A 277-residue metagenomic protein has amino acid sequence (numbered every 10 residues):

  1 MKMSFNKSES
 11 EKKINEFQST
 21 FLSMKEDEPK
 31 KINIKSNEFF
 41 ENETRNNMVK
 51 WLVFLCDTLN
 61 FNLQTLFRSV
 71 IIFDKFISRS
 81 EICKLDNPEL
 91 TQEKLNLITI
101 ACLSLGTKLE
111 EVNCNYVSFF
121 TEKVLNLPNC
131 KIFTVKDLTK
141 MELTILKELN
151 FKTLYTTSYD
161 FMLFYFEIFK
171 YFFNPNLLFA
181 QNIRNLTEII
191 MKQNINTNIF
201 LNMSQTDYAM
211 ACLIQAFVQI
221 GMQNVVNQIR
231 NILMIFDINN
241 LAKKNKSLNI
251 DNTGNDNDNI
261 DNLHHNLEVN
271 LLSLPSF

Functional and structural regions predicted by a protein language model:
M1-I100, S104-P128, T134-F164, I168 (+6 more regions): Acidic, Ser/Thr/Pro-rich regulatory low-complexity segments at or just upstream of the first helical elements of major
I190, N194-F277: C-terminal region detector
